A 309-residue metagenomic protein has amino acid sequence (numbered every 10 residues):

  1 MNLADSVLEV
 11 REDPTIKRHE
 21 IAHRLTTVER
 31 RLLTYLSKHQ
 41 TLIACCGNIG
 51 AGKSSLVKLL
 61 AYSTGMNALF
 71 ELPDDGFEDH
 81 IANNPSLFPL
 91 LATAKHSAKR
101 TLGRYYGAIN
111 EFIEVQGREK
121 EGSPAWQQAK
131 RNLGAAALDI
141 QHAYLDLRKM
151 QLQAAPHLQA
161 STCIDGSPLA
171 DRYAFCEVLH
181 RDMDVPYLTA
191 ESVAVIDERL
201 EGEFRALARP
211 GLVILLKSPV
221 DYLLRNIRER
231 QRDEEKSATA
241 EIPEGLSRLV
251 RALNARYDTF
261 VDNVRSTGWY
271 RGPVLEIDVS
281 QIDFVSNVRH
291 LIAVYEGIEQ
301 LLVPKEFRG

Functional and structural regions predicted by a protein language model:
N2-H23, E29-L33, R228-G309: NTP-dependent small-molecule kinase module
C45: Hydrophobic anchor at the beta1->P-loop junction of P-loop NTPases
N48: P-loop (Walker A) phosphate-binding loop of NTP-binding proteins
K53: Conserved lysine of the Walker
L56, L60: Hydrophobic positions on the alpha1 helix immediately C-terminal to the Walker A/P-loop
Y62-G134, L138-Q141, L147, A174-L179: Conserved substrate/cofactor phosphate-moiety recognition/catalytic segment in nucleotide-dependent phosphotransferases
Q116, K120-A208: Glycine-rich phosphate-binding loop used to anchor ATP phosphates in small-molecule kinases, encompassing both
A174-D258: A glycine- and Lys/Arg-enriched "phosphate-lid" helix/loop adjacent to the NTP-binding pocket of small-molecule kinases
